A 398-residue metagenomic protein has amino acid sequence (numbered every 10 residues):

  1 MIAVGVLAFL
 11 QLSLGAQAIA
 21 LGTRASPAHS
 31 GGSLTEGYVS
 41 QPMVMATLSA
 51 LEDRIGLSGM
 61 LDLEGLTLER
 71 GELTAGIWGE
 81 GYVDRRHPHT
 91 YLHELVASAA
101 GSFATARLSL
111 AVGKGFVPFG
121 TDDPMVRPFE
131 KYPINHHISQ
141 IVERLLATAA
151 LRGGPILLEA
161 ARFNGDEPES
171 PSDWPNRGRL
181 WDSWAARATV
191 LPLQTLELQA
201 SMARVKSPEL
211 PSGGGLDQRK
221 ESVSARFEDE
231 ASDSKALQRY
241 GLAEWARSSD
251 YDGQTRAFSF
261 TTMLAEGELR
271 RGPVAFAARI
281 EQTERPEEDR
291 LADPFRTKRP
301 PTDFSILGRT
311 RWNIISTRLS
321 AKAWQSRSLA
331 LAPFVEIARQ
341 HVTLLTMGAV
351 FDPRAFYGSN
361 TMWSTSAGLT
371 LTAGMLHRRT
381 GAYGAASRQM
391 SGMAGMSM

Functional and structural regions predicted by a protein language model:
L12, D53-L57, F103-L110, P118 (+7 more regions): Repeated loop/turn-to-beta-strand initiation elements of outer-membrane beta-barrel proteins
A18-R24, A50-R54, L61-E69, K114-P118 (+10 more regions): Transmembrane beta-strands of outer-membrane beta-barrel pores
I19-G32, R70-T189, T302-F304: Surface-exposed coil loops of outer-membrane beta-barrel proteins
R24-G31, R70-G76, D122-F129, S170-R177 (+5 more regions): Outer-membrane beta-barrel translocator domains and adjoining extracellular loop/strand segments of Gram-negative
T35-P42, P88-H93, I141-A147, R152-G154 (+6 more regions): Residues that define the transmembrane beta-barrel architecture of outer-membrane proteins
Q41-A50, E94-A99, V112, A147-G153 (+7 more regions): Residues on the lipid-exposed face of transmembrane beta-strands in outer-membrane beta-barrel proteins
G153-A161, R179, A186-R309, N313-I315 (+1 more regions): Detector for outer-membrane/organellar transmembrane beta-barrel domains, recognizing the amphipathic beta-strand
G358-M398: Outer-membrane beta-barrel "beta-signal"
